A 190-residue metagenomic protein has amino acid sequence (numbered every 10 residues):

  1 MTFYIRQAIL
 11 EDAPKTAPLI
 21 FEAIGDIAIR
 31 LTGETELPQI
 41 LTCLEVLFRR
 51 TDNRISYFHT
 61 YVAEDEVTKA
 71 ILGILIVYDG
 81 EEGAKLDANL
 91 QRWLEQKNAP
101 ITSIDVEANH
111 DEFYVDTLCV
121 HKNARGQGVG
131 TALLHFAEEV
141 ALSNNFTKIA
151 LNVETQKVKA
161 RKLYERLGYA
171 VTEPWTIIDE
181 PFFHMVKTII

Functional and structural regions predicted by a protein language model:
M1-E11, L31, I190: Conserved N-terminal entry element of GNAT/NAT acetyltransferase domains
G25-F48, E95: Conserved GNAT-fold acetyl-CoA-binding loop/helix
L37-T60, E66: Active-site rim helix/loop that mediates acceptor-substrate recognition in acyltransferases
V62, K69-D79, Y114, C119: Conserved beta-strand in the GNAT
D79-F113, T117: Conserved acyl-donor/pantetheine-binding loop and adjacent beta-alpha core of acyl/acetyltransferases and related
L94-Q96, D111, F146-R161, E165-G168 (+1 more regions): C-terminal "cap" of GNAT-fold acetyltransferases
D111-F113, R125, L134, A141-N152: Conserved GNAT acetyl-CoA-binding A-motif
G126-E139, K162-R166: Conserved acetyl-CoA-binding loop-helix of GNAT-fold acetyltransferases
